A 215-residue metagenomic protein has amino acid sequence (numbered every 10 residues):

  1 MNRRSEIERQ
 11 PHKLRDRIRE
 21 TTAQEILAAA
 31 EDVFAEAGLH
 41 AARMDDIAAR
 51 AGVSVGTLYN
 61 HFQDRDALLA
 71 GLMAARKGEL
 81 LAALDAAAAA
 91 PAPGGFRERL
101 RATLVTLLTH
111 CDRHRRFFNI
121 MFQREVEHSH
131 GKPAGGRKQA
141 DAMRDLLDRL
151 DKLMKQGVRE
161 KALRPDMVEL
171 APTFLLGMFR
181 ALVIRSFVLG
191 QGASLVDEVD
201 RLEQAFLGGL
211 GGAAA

Functional and structural regions predicted by a protein language model:
M1-T21, A88, A214-A215: N-terminal intrinsically disordered/low-complexity leader segments
R19, L27, L69, M73 (+5 more regions): Amphipathic, non-transmembrane alpha-helical scaffold segments
T21, E25, A29, V33-A67 (+1 more regions): Helix-turn-helix
E36-H40, H114, E160-K161: Short coil/turn segments at alpha/beta junctions that flank glycine-rich nucleotide-binding fingerprints
F62, F122-H130: Short helix-capping/turn signature of helix-turn-helix
G71, D85-R116, A171-L175: Hydrophobic alpha-helical connector segments
G78-A82, G131-E160, E169-T173, D197: Amphipathic alpha-helical packing segments from all-alpha helical-bundle domains
R116-Q123, A140, V158-Q204, A215: Hydrophobic/aromatic-rich alpha-helical bundle segments in the mid-to-C-terminal region
